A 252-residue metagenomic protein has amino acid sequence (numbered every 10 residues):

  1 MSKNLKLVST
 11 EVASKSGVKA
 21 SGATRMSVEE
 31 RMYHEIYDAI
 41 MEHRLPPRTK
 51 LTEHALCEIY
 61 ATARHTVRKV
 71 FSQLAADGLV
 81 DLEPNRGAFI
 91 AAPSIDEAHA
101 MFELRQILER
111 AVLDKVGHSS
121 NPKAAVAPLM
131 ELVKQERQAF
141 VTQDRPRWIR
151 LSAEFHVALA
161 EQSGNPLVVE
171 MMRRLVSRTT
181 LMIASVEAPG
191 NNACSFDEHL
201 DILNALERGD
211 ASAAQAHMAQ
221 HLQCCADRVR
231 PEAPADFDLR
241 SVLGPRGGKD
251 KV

Functional and structural regions predicted by a protein language model:
M1-H118, A226-V252: Short linear motifs at protein or domain termini
S2-K6, T24, M130-R137, A184-V252: C-terminal all-alpha effector/ligand-binding and dimerization domain of prokaryotic HTH-type transcriptional repressors
A76-D81, L175-S177, N191-N192: Mobile beta-alpha loop/short-helix "lid" or hinge segments that flank ligand
P93, S120-A124, G209: Short coil/turn linker and secondary-structure boundary residues
E97, M101, L108, P122-A184 (+2 more regions): Conserved amphipathic alpha-helical segments that form helical-bundle/coiled-coil interaction surfaces
G117-H118, G164, A188-P189: Short helix-capping/hinge motifs at transmembrane helix termini and TM-loop junctions
